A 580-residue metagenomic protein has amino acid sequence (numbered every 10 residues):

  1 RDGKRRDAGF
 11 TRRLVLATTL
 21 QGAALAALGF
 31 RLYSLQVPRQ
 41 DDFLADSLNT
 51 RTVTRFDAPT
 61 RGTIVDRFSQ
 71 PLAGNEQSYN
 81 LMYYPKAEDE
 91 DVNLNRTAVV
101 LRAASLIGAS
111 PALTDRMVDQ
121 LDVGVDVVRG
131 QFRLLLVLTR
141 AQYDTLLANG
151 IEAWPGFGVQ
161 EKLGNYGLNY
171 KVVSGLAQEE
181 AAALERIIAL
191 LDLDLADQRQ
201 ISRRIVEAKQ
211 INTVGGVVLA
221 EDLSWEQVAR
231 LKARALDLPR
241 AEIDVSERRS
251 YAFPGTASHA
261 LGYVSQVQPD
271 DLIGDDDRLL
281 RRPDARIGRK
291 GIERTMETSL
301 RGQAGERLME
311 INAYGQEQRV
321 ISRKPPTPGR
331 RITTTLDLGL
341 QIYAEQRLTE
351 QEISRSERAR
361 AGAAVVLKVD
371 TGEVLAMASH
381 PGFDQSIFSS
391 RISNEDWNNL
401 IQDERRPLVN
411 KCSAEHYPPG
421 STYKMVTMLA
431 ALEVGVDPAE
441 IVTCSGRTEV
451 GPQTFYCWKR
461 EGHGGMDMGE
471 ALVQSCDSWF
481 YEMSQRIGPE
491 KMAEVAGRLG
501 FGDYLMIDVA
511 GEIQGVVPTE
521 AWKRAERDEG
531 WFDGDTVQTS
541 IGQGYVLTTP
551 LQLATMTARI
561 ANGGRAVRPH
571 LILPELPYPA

Functional and structural regions predicted by a protein language model:
R1-P325, S354, A361-A363, V369: Membrane-proximal periplasmic segments of bacterial cell-envelope enzymes, especially penicillin-binding proteins
L72, L106, N149, R234 (+8 more regions): Generic structural signal for bulky hydrophobic/aromatic residues embedded in well-ordered secondary structure
Y79, T97-L101, S105, D144 (+19 more regions): Solvent-exposed, polar/charged alpha-helical surfaces in well-ordered, non-transmembrane soluble domains, broadly
L136-Q142, G158-Q160, M309-R323, T327-G329 (+3 more regions): Beta-lactam-recognizing serine transpeptidase/beta-lactamase-like catalytic domain environment
R249-Y251, Q341, Q514-V516: A short acidic, often aromatic-flanked loop/helix-cap motif at beta-alpha or helix-coil junctions that lines enzyme
D275-L279, T349-Q351, S393-E395: Short intrinsically disordered coil segments
G339-A363, G382, S386: Beta-lactamase-like hydrolase cores
